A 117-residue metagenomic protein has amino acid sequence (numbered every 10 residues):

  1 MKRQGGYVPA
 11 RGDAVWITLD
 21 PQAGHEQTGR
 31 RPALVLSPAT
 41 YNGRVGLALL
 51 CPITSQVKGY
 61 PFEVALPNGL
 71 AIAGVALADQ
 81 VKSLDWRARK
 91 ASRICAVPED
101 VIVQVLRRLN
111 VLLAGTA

Functional and structural regions predicted by a protein language model:
M1-A117: Conserved functional hotspots at enzyme active or ligand-binding sites that engage polyanionic ligands
